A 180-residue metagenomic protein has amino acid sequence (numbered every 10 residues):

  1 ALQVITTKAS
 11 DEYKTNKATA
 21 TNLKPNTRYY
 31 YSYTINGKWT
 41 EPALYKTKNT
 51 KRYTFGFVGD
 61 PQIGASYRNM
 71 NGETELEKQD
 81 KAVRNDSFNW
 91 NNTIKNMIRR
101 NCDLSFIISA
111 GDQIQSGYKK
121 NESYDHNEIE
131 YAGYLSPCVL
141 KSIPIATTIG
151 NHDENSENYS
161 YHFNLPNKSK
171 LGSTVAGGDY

Functional and structural regions predicted by a protein language model:
A1-E77, R99-R100: Acidic, histidine-bearing metal-coordination/catalytic regions of metal-dependent phosphoesterases
T6-S10, F57-N92, G117-H126, N167-G172: Acidic/histidine-rich helix-loop elements that form or flank divalent-metal/phosphate-binding sites at the catalytic
Y30-L44, M70, L76-D80, K120-Y180: Extended active-site neighborhood of metal-dependent phosphoesterases/phosphodiesterases
W39, P61-A65, Q113-S116, N151-N155: Solvent-exposed loop/turn segments at secondary-structure junctions within structured extracellular/periplasmic domains
T50, Q79-N85, N96-S105: Extended recognition/assembly regions associated with phosphoester-bond processing machinery
F57-G59, F106-D112, I143-N151: Active-site neighborhood of phospho(di)ester-bond hydrolases with catalytic His/Asp-centered motifs
N89-N96, G133: Well-ordered alpha-helical segments embedded in enzymatic catalytic cores
R99-G117: Active-site metal-binding motif and surrounding structural segment of the metallo-beta-lactamase
